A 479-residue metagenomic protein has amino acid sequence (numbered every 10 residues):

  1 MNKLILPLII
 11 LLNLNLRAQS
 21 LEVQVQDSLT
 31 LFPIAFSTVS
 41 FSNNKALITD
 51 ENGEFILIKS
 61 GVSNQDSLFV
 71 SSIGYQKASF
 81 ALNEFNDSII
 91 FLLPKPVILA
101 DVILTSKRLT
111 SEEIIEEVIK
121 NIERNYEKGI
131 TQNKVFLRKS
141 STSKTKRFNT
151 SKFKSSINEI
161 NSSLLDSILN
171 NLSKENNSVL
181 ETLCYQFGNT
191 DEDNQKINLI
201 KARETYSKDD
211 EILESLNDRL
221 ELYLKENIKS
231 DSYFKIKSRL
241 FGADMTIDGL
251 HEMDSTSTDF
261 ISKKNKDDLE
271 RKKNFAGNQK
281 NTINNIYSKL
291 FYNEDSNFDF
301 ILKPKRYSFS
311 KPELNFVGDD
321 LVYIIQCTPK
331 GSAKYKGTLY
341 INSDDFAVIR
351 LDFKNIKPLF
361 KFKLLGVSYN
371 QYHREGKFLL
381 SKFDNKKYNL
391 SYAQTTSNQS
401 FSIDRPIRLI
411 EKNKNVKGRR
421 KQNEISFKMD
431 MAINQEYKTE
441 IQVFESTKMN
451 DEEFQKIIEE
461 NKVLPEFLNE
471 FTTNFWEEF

Functional and structural regions predicted by a protein language model:
M1-Q24, L99: Bacterial Sec-dependent N-terminal signal peptides
L21, S28-N43: Short, ordered, surface-exposed loop/turn motifs in non-cytosolic proteins
L21-D27, G53-F55, I90, V102: A short, amphipathic beta-strand motif
K45-F55: Short, acidic Ser/Thr/Gly-rich low-complexity loop/linker segments typical of extracellular and cell-surface proteins
L57-N64: Short Pro-Gly-centered beta-turn/loop motif in secreted/extracellular proteins
F69-F80: A short, solvent-exposed loop/turn motif at the edges and junctions of modular extracellular/periplasmic domains
F91-S296, F300-P304, G318, Q371-F479: Surface-exposed, low-complexity/disordered segments and acidic/polar micro-motifs at processing/linker regions
